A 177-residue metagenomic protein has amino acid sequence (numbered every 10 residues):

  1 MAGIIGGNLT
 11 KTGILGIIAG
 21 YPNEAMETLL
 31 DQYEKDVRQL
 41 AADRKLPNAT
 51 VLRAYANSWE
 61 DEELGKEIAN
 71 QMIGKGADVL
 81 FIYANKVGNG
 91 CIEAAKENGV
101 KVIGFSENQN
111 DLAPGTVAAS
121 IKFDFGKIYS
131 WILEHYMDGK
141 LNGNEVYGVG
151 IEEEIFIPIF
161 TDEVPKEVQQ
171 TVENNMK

Functional and structural regions predicted by a protein language model:
M1-K177: A residue-level marker of the well-folded mature domains of exported/periplasmic proteins
